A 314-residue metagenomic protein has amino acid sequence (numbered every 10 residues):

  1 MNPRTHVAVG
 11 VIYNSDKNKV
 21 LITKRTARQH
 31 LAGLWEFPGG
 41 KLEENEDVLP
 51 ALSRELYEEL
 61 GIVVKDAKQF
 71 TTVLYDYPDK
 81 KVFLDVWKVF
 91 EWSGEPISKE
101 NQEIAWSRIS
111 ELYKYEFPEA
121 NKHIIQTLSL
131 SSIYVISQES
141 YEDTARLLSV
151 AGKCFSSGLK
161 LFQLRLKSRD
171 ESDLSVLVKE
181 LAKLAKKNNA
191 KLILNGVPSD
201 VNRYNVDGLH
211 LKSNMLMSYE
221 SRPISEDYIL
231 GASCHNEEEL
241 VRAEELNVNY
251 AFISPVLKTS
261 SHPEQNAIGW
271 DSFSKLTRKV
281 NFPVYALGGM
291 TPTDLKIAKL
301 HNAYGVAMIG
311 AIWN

Functional and structural regions predicted by a protein language model:
M1-V20, T72: Conserved N-terminal beta-strand and adjoining loop/helix that marks the start of the Nudix/MutT-like hydrolase domain
K19-E59, F70: Conserved Nudix-box catalytic region and its N-terminal flanking loop in Nudix hydrolases and closely related
V73-E95: Active-site-adjacent beta-strand/loop module that shapes the phosphate/pyrophosphate-binding cleft
V86-K88, P96-S129: NUDIX/MutT-family hydrolases
V135, F162, V201, A243 (+3 more regions): Conserved, mostly hydrophobic/aromatic
S175-G196, S213-L216, E220-H235, Q265-T291: Alpha-helix-loop-beta-strand connector modules within alpha/beta enzyme cores
R203-M215, G231-R278: Glycine/Thr-rich beta-alpha phosphate-binding loop at enzyme active sites
K212-R222, Y250-E264, G289-N314: Glycine-rich phosphate-binding active-site loops on the catalytic face of alpha/beta enzymes
